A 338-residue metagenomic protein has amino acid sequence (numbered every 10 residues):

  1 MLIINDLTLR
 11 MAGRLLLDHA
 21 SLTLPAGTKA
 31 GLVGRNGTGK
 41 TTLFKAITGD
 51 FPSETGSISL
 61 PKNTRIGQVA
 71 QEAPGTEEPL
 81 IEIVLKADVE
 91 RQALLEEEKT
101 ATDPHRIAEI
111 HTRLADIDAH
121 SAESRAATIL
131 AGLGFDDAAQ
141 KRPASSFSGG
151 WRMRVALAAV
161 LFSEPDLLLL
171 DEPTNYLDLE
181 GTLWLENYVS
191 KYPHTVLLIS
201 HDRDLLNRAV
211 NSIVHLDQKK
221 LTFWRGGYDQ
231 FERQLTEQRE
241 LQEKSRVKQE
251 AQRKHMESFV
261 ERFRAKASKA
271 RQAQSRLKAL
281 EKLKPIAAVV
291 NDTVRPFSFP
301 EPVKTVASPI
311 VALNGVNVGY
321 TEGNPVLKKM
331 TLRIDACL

Functional and structural regions predicted by a protein language model:
M1-K244, F299-L338: ABC ATP-binding cassette signature C-motif
Q234-V290: Intracellular alpha-helical coupling/juxtamembrane segments of multi-pass membrane proteins
